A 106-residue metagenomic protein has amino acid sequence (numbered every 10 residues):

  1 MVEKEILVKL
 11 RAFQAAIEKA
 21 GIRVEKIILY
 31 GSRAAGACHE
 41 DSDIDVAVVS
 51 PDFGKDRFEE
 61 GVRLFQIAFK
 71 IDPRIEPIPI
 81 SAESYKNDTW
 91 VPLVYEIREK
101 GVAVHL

Functional and structural regions predicted by a protein language model:
M1-E25, A35-E40, P51-L106: Catalytic core of pol beta-like nucleotidyltransferases
S32: P-loop (Walker A) phosphate-binding loop of NTP-binding proteins
A47-V49: Short hydrophobic/aromatic beta-strand micro-patches that form the beta-sheet surface supporting nucleotide- or nucleic
